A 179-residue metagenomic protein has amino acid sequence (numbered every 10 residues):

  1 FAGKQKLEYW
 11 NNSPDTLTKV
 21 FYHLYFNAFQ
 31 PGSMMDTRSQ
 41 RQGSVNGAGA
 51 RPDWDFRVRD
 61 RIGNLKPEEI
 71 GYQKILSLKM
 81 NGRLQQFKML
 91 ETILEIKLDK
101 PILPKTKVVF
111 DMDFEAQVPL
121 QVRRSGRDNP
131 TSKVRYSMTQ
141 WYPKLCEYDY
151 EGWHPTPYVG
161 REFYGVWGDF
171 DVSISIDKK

Functional and structural regions predicted by a protein language model:
A2-A28, G32-S33, S44-V58, G63: Ligand-binding face of N-terminal immunoglobulin V-set domains in extracellular IgSF glycoproteins
A2-K4, D15-K19, Q73, E91-I93 (+1 more regions): Extracytoplasmic
Q5-L7, N11, Y22-F26, T106-L120 (+1 more regions): Short, hydrophobic/aromatic-enriched beta-strand segments in well-ordered soluble domains
N12-L17, M80-R83, K100-V109, S175-K179: A short, structured loop/turn motif at beta-sheet edges
G32-R38, R124-G126: Outer-membrane beta-barrel and related beta-rich outer-membrane complex signature in Gram-negative bacteria
V45-N46, A50-M80, Q86-K88, D113-K179: Extended, low-hydrophobicity, Ser/Thr/Pro/Gly-biased non-transmembrane segments
M89-E91, L103-K105, G165: Surface-exposed coil/turn segments at beta-strand junctions on protein surfaces, enriched
T92-I96, V108: Short strand-edge motifs at loop-to-beta-strand transitions and within beta-strands of extracellular beta-rich domains
